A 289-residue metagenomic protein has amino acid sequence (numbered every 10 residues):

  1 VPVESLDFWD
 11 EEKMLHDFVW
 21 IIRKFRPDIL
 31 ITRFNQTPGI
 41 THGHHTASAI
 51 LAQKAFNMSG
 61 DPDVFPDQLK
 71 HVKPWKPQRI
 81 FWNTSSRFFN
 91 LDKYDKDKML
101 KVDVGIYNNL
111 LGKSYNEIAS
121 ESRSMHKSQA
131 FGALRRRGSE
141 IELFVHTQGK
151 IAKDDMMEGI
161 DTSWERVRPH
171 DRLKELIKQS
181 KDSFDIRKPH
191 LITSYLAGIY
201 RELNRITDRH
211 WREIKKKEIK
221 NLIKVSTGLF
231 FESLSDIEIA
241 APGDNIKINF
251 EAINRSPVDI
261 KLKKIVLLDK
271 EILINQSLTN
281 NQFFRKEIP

Functional and structural regions predicted by a protein language model:
V1-F65, S86: Active-site beta-strand->loop->alpha-helix modules in alpha/beta enzyme cores, enriched in Gly/His/Asp(Glu)
M58-F230: The feature marks non-catalytic terminal segments
S233-I237: Surface-exposed, proline-enriched loop/turn segments that connect beta strands in immunoglobulin-like
E238-D244: Short, solvent-exposed loop/linker segments at the N-terminal edge of repeated beta-sheet extracellular domains
I246-I248: Structural beta-strand segments of beta-rich domains
I253-V258: Short solvent-exposed strand-capping/beta-turn motif centered on an Asx-Ser/Thr pair
D259-I265: Short flexible loop/turn segments that cap and initiate beta-strands
V266-P289: Intrinsically disordered, low-complexity Pro/Gly/Ser/Thr-rich segments with frequent PxxP/GP/PP motifs and embedded
